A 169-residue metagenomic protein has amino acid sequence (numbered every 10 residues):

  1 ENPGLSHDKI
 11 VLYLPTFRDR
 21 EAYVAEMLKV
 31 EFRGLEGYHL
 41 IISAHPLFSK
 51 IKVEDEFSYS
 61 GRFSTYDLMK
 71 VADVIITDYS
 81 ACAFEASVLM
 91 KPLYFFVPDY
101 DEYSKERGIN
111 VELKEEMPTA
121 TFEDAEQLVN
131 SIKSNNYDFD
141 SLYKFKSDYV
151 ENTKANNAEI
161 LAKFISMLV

Functional and structural regions predicted by a protein language model:
E1, A25-V30, S60-S64, A81 (+1 more regions): A generic local structural motif
E1-K52, F122, A155, E159: Conserved catalytic-core segment of nucleotide-activated headgroup transferases in glycan assembly
K9, D73, T119: Conserved acidic residues
T16-R20, P46-S49, T65, A81-A83 (+2 more regions): Short, solvent-exposed loop/turn segments at secondary-structure junctions
H39, V74, P92: Residue-level detector of anion-binding/catalytic polar loops
P46-F84, V88-L89: Donor nucleotide-activated moiety binding/catalytic core segment of transferases that use nucleotide-activated donors
E54, A81-Y149: Catalytic binding pocket for nucleotide-activated donors in carbohydrate/polymer assembly enzymes
T153-V169: C-terminal alpha-helical cap of glycosyltransferases
